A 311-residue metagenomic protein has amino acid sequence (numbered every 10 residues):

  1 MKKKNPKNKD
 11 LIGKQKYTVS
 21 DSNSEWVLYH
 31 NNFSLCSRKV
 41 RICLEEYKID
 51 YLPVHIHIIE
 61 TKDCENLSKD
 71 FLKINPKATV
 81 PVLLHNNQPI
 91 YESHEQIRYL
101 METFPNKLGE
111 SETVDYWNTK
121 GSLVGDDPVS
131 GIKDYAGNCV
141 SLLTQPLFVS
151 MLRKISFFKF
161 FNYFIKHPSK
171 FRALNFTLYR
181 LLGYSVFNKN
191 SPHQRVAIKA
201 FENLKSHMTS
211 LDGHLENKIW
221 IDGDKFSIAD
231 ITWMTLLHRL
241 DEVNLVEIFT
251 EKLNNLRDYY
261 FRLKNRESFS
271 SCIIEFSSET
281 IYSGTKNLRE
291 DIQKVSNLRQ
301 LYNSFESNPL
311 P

Functional and structural regions predicted by a protein language model:
M1-A173, R299-P311: GST-like domain detector, emphasizing the conserved glutathione-binding G-site in the N-terminal thioredoxin-like
M1-F33, R38-I49, I58-L67, A197-P311: C-terminal or late-domain output modules
P105-D115, F161-K170, Y184, N188 (+1 more regions): A short, terminal or domain-edge coil/loop segment
G125-F261: GST-like fold's C-terminal all-alpha helical module
